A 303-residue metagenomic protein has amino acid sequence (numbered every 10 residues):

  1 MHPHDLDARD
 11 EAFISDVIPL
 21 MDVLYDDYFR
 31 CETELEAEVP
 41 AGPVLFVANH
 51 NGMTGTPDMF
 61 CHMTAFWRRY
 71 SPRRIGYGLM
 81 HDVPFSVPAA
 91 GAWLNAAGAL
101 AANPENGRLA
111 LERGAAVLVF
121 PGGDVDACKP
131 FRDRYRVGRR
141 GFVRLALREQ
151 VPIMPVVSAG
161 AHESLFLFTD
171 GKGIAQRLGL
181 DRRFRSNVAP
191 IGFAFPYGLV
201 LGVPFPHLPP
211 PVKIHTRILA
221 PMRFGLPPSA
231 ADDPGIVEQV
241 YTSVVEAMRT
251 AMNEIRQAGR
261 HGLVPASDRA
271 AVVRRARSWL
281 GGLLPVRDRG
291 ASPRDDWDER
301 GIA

Functional and structural regions predicted by a protein language model:
M1-N106, G171, E254-A303: Membrane-anchoring hydrophobic helices of lipid-metabolizing enzymes
M1-V17, L109-A303: Non-catalytic C-terminal accessory region of glycerolipid acyltransferases and related lyso-lipid remodeling enzymes
